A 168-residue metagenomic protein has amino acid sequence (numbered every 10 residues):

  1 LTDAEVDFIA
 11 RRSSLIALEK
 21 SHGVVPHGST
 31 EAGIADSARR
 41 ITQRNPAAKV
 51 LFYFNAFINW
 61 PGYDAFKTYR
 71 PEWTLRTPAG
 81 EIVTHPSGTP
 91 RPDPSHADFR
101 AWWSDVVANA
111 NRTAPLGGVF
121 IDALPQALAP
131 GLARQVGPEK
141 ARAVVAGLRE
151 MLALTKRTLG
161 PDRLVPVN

Functional and structural regions predicted by a protein language model:
L1, L18-G23, Y53-F57, I121-Q126 (+1 more regions): Active-site-proximal beta-strand/loop segments in catalytic clefts of secreted hydrolases
L1-A32, D36, N109-V119: Catalytic domains of carbohydrate-active enzymes, especially glycoside hydrolases
T2-D3, G28-A38, W103, A141-L154: Well-ordered, non-membrane alpha-helical segments in soluble/globular domains
R11-I16, N45-L51, T113-V119, L159-V165: Loop/turn elements at helix/coil->beta-strand transitions in domains of secreted/extracellular proteins
R12, H22, S87, W102-G137: Active-site groove signature of glycoside hydrolases
V25-A35, N59-Y63, L128-L132: Extracytoplasmic/secreted cell-surface and envelope-processing proteins
K49-N55, R142-N168: Aromatic-lined carbohydrate-recognition surfaces of secreted/lumenal glycan-active proteins
F57-T113: Active-site-adjacent "subsite" loops/lids of carbohydrate-active enzymes
